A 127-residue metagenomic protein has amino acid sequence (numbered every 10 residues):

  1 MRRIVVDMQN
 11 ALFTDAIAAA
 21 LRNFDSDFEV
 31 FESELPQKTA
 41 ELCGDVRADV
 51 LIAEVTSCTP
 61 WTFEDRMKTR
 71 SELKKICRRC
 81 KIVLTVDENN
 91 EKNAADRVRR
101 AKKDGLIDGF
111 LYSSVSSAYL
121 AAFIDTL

Functional and structural regions predicted by a protein language model:
M1-A18, S116-L127: Non-catalytic signal-transmission and effector/linker regions of two-component phosphorelay proteins
V6, V83-L84: Structural beta-sheet core signal
A11-S33: Two-component/phosphorelay signaling modules centered on CheY-like receiver
I17-L21, K68-E72, A94-K103: Short, aromatic/basic amphipathic alpha-helical patches
E34-V50, C58-P60: Acidic, metal-coordinating helix/loop segments flanking the phosphotransfer/catalytic sites of two-component signaling
V50-I76, V86-N89, R97: Conserved phosphotransfer microenvironments
L51, I82, G109-F110: Two-component signal transduction core modules
V86-L127: Output/docking surface of receiver
